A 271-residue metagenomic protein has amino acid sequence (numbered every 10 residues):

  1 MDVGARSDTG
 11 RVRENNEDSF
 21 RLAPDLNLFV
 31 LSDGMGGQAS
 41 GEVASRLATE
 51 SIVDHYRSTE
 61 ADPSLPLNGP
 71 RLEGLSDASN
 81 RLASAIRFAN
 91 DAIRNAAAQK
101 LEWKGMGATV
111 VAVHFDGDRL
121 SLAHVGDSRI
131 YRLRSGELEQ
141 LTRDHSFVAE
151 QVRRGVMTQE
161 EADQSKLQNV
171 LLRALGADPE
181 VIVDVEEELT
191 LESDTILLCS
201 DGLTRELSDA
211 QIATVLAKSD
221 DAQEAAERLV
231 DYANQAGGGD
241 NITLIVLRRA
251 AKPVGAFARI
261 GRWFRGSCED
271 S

Functional and structural regions predicted by a protein language model:
M1-S271: PP2C/PPM-type serine/threonine phosphatase catalytic domain
